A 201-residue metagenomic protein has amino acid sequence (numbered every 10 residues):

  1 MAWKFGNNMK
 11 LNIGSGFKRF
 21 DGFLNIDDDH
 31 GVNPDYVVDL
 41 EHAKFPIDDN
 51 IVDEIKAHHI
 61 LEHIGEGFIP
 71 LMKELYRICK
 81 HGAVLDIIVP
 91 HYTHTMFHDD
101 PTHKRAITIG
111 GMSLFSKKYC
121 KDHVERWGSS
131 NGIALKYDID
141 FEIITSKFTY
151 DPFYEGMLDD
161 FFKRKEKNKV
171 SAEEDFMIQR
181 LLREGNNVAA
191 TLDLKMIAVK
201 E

Functional and structural regions predicted by a protein language model:
M1, I13, D28, D39 (+2 more regions): Intrinsic structural disorder
A2-N8: Conserved alpha-helix/loop element of class I SAM-dependent methyltransferases that forms part of the SAM/SAH-binding
F5, K18, V188-A189: A generic fold-level signal
N8-H91: Conserved SAM-binding loop
G65-P70, E74-Y76, K80, V84-E201: S-adenosyl-L-methionine-dependent methyltransferase catalytic module, highlighting the catalytic core
